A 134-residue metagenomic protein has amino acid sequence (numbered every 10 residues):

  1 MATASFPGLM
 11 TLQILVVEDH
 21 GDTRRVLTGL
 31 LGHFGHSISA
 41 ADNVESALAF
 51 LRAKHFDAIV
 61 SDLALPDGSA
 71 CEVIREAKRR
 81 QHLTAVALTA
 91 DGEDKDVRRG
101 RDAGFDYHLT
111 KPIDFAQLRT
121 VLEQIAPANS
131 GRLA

Functional and structural regions predicted by a protein language model:
M1-G21, T28, A116-A134: Non-catalytic signal-transmission and effector/linker regions of two-component phosphorelay proteins
G21-S39: Two-component/phosphorelay signaling modules centered on CheY-like receiver
A40-A58, R98: Acidic, metal-coordinating helix/loop segments flanking the phosphotransfer/catalytic sites of two-component signaling
N43, S69-E72: Acidic catalytic/metal-coordinating carboxylates
A49, C71-H82, L122: Short amphipathic alpha-helix used as the core "switch/output" element in two-component signaling
D62, T89: Active-site residues of response regulator receiver
E72, G92-Y107, T120: Alpha4 helix (beta4-alpha4-beta5 surface) of REC/receiver domains from two-component response regulators
K111: A Lys-centered signature of the CheY-like receiver
